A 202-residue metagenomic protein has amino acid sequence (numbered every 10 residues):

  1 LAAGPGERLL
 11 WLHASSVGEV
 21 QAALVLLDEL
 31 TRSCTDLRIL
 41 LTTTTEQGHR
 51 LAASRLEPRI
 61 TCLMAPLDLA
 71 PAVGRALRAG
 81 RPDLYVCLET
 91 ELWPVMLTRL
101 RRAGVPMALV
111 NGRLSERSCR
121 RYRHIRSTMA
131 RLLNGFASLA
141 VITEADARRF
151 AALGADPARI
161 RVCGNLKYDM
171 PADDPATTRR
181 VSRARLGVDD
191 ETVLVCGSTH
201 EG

Functional and structural regions predicted by a protein language model:
L1, D173-G187: A short helix/loop element that forms part of the nucleotide-sugar donor recognition site in Leloir-type
L1, R8-M170, H200: Active-site and donor-binding regions of nucleotide-sugar-utilizing enzymes
P5-L10, V188-V195: Charged active-site motifs of nucleotide-sugar-dependent glycosyltransferases
A158-V162, R185-D190: Short, basic/glycine-rich phosphate-binding loops at helix/coil junctions that contact nucleotide phosphates
L194, E201-G202: Helicase P-loop NTPase motor core
